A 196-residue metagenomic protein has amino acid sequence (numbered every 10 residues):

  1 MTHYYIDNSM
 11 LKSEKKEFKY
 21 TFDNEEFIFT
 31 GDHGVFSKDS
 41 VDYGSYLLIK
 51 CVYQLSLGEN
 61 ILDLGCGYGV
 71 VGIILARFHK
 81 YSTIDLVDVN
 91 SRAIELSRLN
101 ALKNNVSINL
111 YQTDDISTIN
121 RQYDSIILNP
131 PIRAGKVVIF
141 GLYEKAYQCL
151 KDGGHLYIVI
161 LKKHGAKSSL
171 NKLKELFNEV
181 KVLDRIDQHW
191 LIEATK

Functional and structural regions predicted by a protein language model:
M1-D23, G34: N-terminal auxiliary segments of SAM/dcSAM-dependent transferases
G31-S40: Class I SAM-dependent methyltransferase Rossmann-like catalytic core, especially the SAM/SAH-binding loop
Y43-L128: Conserved SAM/SAH cofactor-binding pocket of Class I
L75, K145-A146, L173: Class I S-adenosylmethionine-dependent transferase superfamily signal
F140-D152: A short glycine-rich, Lys/Arg-flanked "PGG" loop and its adjoining helix->strand segment in the class I
G153-I160: Conserved beta-strand signature within the Rossmann-like core of class I S-adenosyl-L-methionine
L161-L176: Conserved class I S-adenosyl-L-methionine
N178, R185-K196: Core SAM-dependent methyltransferase catalytic element
